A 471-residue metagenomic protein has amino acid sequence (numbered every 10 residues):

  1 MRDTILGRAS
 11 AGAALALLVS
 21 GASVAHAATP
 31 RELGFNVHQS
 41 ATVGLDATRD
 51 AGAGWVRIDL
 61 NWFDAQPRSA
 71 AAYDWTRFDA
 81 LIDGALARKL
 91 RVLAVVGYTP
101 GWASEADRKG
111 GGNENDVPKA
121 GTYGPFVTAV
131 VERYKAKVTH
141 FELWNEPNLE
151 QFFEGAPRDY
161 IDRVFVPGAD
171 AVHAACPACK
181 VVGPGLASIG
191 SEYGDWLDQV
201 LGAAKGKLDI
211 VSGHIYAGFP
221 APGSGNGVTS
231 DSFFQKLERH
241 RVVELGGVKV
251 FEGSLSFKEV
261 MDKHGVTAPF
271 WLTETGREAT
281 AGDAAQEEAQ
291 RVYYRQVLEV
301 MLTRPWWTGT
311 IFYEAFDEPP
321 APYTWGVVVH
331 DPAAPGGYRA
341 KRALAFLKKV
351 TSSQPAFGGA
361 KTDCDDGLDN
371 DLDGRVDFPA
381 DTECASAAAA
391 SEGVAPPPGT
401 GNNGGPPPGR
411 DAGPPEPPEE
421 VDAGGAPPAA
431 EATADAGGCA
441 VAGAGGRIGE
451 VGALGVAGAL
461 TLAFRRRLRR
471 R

Functional and structural regions predicted by a protein language model:
S10-G21, G455-T461: Bacterial N-terminal signal peptides
A27-N61: Boundary/entry segment of secreted carbohydrate-active catalytic domains
A47, A51-D195, G218-A221: Substrate-binding cleft and catalytic face of glycoside hydrolase catalytic domains, especially the flexible beta-alpha
G124, R158-E288, G337: Noncatalytic carbohydrate-binding groove/subsite architecture in carbohydrate-active enzymes
R133, P147, G282, A289-Q296 (+2 more regions): Aromatic-rich peripheral "rim/lid" segments of glycoside hydrolase catalytic domains that contact and position glycan
A356-G405, G409: Extracellular calcium-associated, cysteine-rich motifs in secreted modular proteins
V394-A442: C-terminal low-complexity, Ser/Thr- and acidic/Pro-rich disordered "stalk" regions positioned immediately N-terminal
G449-R469: A cross-kingdom C-terminal cell-surface attachment/processing module
